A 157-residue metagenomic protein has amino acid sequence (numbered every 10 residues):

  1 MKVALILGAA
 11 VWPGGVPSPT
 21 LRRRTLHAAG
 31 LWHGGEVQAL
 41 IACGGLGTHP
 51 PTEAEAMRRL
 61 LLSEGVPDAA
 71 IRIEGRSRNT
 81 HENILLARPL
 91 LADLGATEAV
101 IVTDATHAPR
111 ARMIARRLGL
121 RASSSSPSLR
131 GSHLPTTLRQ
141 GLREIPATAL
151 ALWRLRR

Functional and structural regions predicted by a protein language model:
M1-G141: A structural signal for short, hydrophobic/glycine-enriched beta-strand patches
L134-R157: A transmembrane-helix-recognition feature enriched in membrane-embedded lipid enzymes and envelope glyco-/phospholipid
